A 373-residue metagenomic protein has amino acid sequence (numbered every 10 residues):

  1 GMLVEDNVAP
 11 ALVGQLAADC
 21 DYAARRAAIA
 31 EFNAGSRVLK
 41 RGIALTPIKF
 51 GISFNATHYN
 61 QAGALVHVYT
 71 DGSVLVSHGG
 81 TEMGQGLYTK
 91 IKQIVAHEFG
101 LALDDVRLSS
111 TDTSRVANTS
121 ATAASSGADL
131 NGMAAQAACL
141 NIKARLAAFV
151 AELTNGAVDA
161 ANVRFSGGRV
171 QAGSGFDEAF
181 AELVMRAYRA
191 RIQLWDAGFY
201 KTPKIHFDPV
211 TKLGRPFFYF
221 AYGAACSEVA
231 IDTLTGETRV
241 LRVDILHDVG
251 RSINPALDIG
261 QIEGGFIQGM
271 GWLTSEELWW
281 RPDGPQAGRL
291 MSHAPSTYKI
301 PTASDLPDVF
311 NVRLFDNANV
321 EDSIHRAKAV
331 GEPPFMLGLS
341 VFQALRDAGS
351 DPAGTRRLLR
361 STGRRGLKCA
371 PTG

Functional and structural regions predicted by a protein language model:
G1-L39, I43-I48, I94-G373: C-terminal catalytic domains of large/alpha subunits in multi-subunit enzymes
T46-Q85, Y219: Conserved beta-alpha junction segments in alpha/beta enzyme cores
G86-L87, L337: Secondary-structure boundary/capping motif
T89-Q93: Flexible, small-/acidic-enriched active-site or ligand-binding loops
